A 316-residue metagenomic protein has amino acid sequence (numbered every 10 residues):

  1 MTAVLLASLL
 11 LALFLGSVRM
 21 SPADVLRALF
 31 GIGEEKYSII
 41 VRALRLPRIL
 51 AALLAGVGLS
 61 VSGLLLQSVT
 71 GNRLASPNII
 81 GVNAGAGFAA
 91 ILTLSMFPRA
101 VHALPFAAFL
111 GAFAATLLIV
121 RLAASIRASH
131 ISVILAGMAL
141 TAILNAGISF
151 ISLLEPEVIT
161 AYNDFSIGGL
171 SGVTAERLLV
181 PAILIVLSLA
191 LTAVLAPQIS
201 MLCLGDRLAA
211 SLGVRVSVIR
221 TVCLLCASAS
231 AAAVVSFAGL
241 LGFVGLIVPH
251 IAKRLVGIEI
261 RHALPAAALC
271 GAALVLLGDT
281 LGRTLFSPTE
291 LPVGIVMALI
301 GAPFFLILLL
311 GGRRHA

Functional and structural regions predicted by a protein language model:
M1-A316: Alpha-helical transmembrane segments in inner-membrane proteins
